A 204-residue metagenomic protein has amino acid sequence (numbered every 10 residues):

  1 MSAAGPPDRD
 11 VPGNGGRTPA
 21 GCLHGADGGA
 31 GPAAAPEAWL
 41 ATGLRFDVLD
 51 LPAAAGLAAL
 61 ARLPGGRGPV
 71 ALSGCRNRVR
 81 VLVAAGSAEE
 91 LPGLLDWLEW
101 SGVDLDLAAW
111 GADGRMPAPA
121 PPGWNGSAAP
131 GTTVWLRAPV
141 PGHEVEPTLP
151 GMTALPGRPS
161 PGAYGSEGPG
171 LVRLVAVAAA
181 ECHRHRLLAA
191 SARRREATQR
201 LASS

Functional and structural regions predicted by a protein language model:
M1-R76, A85-E89, T153-S204: Signature for HUH/AEP ssDNA processing cores
R62-P141: Metal-dependent DNA replication initiation modules
W110-L174, A178: Catalytic "initiation/cleavage/transfer" segments centered on a nucleophilic residue and adjacent nucleic-acid-engaging
